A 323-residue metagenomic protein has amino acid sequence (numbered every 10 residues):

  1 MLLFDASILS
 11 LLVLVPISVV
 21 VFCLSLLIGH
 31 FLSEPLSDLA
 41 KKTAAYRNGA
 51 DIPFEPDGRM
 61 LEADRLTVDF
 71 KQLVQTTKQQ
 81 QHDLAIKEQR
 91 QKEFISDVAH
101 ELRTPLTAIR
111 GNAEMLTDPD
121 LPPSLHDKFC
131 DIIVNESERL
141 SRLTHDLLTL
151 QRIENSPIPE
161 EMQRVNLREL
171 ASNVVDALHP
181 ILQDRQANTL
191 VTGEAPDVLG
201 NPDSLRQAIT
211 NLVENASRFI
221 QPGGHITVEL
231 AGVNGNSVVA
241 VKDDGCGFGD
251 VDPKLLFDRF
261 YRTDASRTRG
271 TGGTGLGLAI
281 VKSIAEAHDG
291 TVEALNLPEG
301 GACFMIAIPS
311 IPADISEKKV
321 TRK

Functional and structural regions predicted by a protein language model:
L2-I95, R110-D118, P122, R152 (+6 more regions): Membrane-proximal HAMP signal-relay module
M60, E161-D176: A conserved beta-strand-to-alpha-helix junction within the catalytic ATP-binding
N135-L140: Short alpha-helical segment of the dimerization/phosphotransfer core of two-component systems
N155-E160, G193, D197-N201: Conserved micro-motifs of the catalytic ATP-binding
I181-L190: Short conserved segments within the C-terminal catalytic ATPase subdomain
A216-S217: Short helix-loop "hinge" at the ATP-lid/N-box region of the Bergerat-fold HATPase_c
F248-R262: Short conserved segment of the HATPase_c
E286-K323: C-terminal end segment of the histidine kinase catalytic
